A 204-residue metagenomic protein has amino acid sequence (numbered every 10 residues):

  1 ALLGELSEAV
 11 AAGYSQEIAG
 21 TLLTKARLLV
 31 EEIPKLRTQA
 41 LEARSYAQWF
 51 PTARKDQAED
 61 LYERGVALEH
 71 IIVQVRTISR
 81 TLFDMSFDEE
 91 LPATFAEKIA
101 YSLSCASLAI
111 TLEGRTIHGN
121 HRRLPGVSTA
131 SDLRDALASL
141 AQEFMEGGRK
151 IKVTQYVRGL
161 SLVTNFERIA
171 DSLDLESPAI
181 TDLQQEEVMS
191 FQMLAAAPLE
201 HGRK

Functional and structural regions predicted by a protein language model:
A1-Q48, L61: Non-transmembrane accessory domains of multi-pass membrane transporters/channels
A11-L23, Y46-Q57, F83-E97: Glycine-rich cofactor-pocket loops
D60-K204: Soluble C-terminal extramembrane regulatory/interaction domains of multi-pass membrane proteins
